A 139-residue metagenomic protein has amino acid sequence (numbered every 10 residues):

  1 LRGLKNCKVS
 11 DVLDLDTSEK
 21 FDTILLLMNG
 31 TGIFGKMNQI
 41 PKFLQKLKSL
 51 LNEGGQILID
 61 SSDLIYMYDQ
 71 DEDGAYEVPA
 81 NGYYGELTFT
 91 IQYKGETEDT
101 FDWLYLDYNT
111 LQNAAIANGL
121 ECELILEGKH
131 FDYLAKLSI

Functional and structural regions predicted by a protein language model:
R2-D14: Conserved SAM-binding strand-loop segment of SAM-dependent methyltransferases
K8-V9, I59, L124-I125: A structural preference for short, hydrophobic beta-strand core positions in alpha/beta folds
L13-L15, G30-I33, D63-M67: Short, catalytically relevant binding-site loops at active-site mouths
T17-E19: Glycine-rich phosphate-binding loop signature in dinucleotide/nucleotide-binding domains
F21-L44: A short SAM/SAH-binding and catalytic strip from SAM-dependent methyltransferases
N38-Q56: A short glycine-rich, Lys/Arg-flanked "PGG" loop and its adjoining helix->strand segment in the class I
E53-I116: SAM-dependent methyltransferase
A114-I139: Core SAM-dependent methyltransferase catalytic element
